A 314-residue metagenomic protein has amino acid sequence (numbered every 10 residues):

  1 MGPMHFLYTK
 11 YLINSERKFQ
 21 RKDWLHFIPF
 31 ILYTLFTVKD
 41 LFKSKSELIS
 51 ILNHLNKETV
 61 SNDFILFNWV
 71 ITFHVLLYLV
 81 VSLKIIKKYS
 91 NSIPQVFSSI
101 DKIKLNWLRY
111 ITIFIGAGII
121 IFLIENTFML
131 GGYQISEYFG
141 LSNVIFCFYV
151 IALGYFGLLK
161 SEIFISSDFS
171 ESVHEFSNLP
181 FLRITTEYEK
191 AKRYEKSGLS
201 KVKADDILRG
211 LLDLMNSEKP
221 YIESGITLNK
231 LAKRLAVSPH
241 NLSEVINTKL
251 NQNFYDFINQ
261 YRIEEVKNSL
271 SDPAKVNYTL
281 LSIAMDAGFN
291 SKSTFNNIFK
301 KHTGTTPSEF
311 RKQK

Functional and structural regions predicted by a protein language model:
M1-Y8: Central hydrophobic cores of alpha-helical transmembrane segments in multi-pass inner-membrane proteins across all
K10-I13, K84-I100: Cytoplasmic membrane-interface regions of multi-pass membrane proteins
N14-K39, T59-I65, W69, D101-F114: The cytoplasmic-loop to transmembrane-helix boundary for the fourth helix
L25-L35, L66, V70-V80, I113-I124 (+1 more regions): Lipid-exposed faces of alpha-helical membrane segments in multi-pass integral membrane proteins
K39-K43, H54-K84, S136-F139: Extracellular-loop-to-transmembrane junctions of the mid-late helices
S46-T59, S92-V96, M129-I135: Membrane-interface helix termini and inter-helical loops of multi-pass transporters
I113-S172: Interfacial "cap-and-anchor" motif at the non-cytosolic start of specific transmembrane alpha-helices
L158-S282, D286-A287, I298-K301, S308-E309 (+1 more regions): Membrane-proximal linker segments that couple transmembrane helices to downstream signaling/catalytic modules
